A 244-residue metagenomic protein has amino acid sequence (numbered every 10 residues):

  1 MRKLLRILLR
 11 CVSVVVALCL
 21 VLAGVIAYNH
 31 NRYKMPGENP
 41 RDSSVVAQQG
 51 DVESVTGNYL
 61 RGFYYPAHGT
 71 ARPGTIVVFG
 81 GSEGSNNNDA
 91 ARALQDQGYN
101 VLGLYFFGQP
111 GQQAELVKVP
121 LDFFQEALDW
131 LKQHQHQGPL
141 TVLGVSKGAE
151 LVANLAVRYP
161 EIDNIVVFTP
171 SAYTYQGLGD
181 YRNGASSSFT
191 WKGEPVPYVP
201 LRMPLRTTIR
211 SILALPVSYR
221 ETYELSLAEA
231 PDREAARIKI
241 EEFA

Functional and structural regions predicted by a protein language model:
M1-L20: N-terminal Sec-pathway targeting helices
I26-A71, A230-A236: N-terminal cap/lid segment of alpha/beta-hydrolase-fold proteins
R72-G81: Short beta-strand element of the alpha/beta-hydrolase
D96-G111: Conserved alpha/beta-hydrolase
G108-Q137: Catalytic nucleophile-loop/oxyanion-hole region of alpha/beta-hydrolase and closely related hydrolase-like folds
Q135-S146: Alpha/beta-hydrolase fold nucleophile elbow
A149-P160, I165: Short glycine-enriched nucleophile-adjacent loop and the immediately C-terminal alpha-helix near the catalytic center
V166-F243: Accessory cap/linker subdomain of secreted extracellular hydrolases
